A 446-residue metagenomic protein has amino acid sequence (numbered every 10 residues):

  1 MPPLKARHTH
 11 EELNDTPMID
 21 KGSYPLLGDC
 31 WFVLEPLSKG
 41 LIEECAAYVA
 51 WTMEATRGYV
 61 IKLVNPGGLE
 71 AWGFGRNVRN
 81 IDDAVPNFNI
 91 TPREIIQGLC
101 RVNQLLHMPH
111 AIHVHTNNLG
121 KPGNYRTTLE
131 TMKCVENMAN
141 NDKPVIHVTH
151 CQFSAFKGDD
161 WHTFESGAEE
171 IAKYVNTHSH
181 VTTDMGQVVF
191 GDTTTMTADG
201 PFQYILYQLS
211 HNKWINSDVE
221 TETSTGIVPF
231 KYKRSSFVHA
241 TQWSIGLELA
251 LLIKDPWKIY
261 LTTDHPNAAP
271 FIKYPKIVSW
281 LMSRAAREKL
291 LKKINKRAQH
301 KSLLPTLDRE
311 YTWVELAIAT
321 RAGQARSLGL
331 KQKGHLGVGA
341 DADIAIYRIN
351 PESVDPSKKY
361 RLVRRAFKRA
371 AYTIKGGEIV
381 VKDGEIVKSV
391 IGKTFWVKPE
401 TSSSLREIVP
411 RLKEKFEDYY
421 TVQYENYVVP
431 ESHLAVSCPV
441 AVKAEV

Functional and structural regions predicted by a protein language model:
M1, L27, V64, R348: Conserved residues at the C-terminal ends of beta-strands
M1-T16: Metal-associated gating/positioning segment near the N- to mid-region
L4-A6, D29-V33, G68-W72, L119-Y125 (+7 more regions): Flexible loop/turn segments at secondary-structure boundaries
L13-L34: A metal-dependent hydrolase metal-coordination microenvironment
G22-G28, D142-A155, T182-V188, K289-Q299 (+1 more regions): A generic structural motif
F32-E35, D192-Y207, K276-A298: Internal, charge-rich low-complexity segments
G40-N65, L69-I259: Histidine/acidic residue-rich metal-binding segments in metalloenzymes
T116, A240, L252-I259, A269-V446: Active-site microenvironment of metallo-dependent hydrolases
